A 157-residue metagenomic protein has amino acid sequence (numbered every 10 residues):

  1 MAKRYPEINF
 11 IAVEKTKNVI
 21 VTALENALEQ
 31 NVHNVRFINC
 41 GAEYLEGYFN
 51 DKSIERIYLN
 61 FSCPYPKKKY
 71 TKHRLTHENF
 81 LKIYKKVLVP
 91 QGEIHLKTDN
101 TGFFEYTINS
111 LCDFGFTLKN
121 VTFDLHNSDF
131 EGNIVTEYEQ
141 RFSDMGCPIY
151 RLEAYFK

Functional and structural regions predicted by a protein language model:
A2-K3, L24: Gly/Ala-rich phosphate-binding loop of Rossmann-like dinucleotide-binding domains, activating on the conserved
I8-I11: Short beta-strand element of Class I
T16: Conserved SAM/SAH-binding beta-strand->alpha-helix loop
L24-R56: S-adenosyl-L-methionine
I54-L75: A short SAM/SAH-binding and catalytic strip from SAM-dependent methyltransferases
P66-T71, H95-F114: Conserved class I S-adenosyl-L-methionine
R74-E93: A short glycine-rich, Lys/Arg-flanked "PGG" loop and its adjoining helix->strand segment in the class I
F103, T107-K157: Class I S-adenosyl-L-methionine
